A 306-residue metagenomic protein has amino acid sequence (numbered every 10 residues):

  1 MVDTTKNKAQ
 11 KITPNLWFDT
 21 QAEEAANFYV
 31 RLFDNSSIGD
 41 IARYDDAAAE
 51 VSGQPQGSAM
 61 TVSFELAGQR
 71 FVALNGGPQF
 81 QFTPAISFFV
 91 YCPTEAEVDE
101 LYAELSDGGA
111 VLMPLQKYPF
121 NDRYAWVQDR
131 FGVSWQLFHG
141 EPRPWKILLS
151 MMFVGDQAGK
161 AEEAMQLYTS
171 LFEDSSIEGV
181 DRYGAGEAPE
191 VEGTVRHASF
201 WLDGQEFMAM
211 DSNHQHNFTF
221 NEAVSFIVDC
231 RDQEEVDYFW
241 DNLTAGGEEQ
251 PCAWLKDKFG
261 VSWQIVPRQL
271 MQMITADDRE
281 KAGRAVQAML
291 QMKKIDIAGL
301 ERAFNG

Functional and structural regions predicted by a protein language model:
M1-D3, N75-P78, Q136-H139, S212-H216: Short beta-strand/turn micro-motifs at beta-sheet edges
M1-F28, L32-A47, S87, A110-P114 (+4 more regions): N-terminal beta-strand motif that seeds the catalytic metal site of vicinal oxygen chelate
Q10, M60, P84, W145 (+3 more regions): Residues that flank catalytic or metal-binding motifs in active/ligand-binding sites
T13, A59-M60, D122-Y124, V195-R196 (+1 more regions): Short loop/turn microsegments at loop-to-beta-strand junctions
F18, L32, E65-R70, Q81-F82 (+8 more regions): Vicinal oxygen chelate
A49-P55, G186-G193, N217: Acidic pyrophosphate-coordinating catalytic loop
S52-A73, G193-E206: Short, structured active-site "lid" loops
